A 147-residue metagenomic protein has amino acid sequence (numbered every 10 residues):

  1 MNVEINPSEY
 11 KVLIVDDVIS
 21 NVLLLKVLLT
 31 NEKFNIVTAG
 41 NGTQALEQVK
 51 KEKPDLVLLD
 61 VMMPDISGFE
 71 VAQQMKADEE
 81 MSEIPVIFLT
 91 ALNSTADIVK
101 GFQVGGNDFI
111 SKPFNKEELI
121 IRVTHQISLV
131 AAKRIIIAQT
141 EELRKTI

Functional and structural regions predicted by a protein language model:
M1-L13: Non-catalytic signal-transmission and effector/linker regions of two-component phosphorelay proteins
I19-V37: Two-component/phosphorelay signaling modules centered on CheY-like receiver
S20, G40-Q44, S67-Q73, G105: Acidic catalytic/metal-coordinating carboxylates
V22, P64, S82, S94 (+1 more regions): The feature encodes the CheY-like receiver
K26, E70, S82, N93-D108: Alpha4 helix (beta4-alpha4-beta5 surface) of REC/receiver domains from two-component response regulators
E47, F69-S82: Short amphipathic alpha-helix used as the core "switch/output" element in two-component signaling
E52-M63: Active-site beta3 strand of CheY-like receiver
E117, I121, A131-I147: Amphipathic alpha-helical coiled-coil "transmission" helices that mediate dimerization and conformational coupling
